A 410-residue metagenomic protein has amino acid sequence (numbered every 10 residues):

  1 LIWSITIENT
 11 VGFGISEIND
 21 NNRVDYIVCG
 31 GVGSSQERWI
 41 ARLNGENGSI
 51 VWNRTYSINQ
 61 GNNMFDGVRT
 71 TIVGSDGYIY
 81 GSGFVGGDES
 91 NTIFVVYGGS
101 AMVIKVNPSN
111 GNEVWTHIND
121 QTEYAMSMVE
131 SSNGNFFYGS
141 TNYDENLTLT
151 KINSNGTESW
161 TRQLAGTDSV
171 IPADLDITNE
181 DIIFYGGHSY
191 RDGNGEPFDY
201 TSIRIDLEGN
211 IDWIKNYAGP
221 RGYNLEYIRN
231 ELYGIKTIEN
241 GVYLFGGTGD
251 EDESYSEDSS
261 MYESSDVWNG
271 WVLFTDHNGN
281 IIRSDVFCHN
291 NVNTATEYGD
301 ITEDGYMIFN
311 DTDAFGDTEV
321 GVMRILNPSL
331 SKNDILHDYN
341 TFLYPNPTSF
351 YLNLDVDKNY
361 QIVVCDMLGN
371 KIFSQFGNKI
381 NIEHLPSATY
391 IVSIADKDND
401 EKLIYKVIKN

Functional and structural regions predicted by a protein language model:
L1-S331: A sequence-level/structural motif corresponding to short, flexible coil/turn segments enriched in small polar residues
L336-N410: C-terminal outer-membrane/trafficking sorting elements
